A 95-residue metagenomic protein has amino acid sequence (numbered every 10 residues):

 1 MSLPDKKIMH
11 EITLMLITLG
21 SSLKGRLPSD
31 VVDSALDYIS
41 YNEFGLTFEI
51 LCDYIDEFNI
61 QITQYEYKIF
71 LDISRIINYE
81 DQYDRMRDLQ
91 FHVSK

Functional and structural regions predicted by a protein language model:
M1-K95: C-terminal-biased regions
